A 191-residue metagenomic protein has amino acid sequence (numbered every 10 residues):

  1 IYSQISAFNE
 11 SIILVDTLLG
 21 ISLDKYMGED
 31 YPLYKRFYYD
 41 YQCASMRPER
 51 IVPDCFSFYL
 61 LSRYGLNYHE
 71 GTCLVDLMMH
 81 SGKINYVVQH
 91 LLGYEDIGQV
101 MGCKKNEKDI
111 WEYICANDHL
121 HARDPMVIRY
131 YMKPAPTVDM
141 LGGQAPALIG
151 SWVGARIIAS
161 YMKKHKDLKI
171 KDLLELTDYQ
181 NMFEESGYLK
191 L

Functional and structural regions predicted by a protein language model:
I1-M101, K171, E175-L176: Acidic/His-rich structured neighborhood in mature extracellular/periplasmic domains
V75, M79-L191: A cross-kingdom marker for long, charged
